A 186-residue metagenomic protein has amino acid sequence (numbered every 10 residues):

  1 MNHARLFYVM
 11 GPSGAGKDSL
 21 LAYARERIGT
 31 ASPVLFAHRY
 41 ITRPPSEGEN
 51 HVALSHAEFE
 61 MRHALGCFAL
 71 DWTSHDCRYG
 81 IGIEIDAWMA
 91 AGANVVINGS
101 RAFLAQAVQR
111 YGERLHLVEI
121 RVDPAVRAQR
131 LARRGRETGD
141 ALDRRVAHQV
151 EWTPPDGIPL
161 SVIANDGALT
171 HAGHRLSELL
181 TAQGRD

Functional and structural regions predicted by a protein language model:
V9: Hydrophobic anchor at the beta1->P-loop junction of P-loop NTPases
P12: P-loop (Walker A) phosphate-binding loop of NTP-binding proteins
A15: ATP-binding Walker
D18: Walker A/P-loop
E26-F36: Post-Walker A helix-loop "phosphate-sensing" segment adjacent to the P-loop in P-loop NTPases
R39-V95, G99-R101: ATP-dependent small-molecule kinase phosphotransfer cores that center on conserved nucleotide phosphate-binding segments
V96-S100, Y111-R134: Conserved phosphate-donor/acceptor-positioning beta-strand/loop module used by diverse small-molecule
R136-Q183: Small-molecule kinase domains that catalyze NTP-dependent phosphoryl transfer to phosphate-bearing small molecules
